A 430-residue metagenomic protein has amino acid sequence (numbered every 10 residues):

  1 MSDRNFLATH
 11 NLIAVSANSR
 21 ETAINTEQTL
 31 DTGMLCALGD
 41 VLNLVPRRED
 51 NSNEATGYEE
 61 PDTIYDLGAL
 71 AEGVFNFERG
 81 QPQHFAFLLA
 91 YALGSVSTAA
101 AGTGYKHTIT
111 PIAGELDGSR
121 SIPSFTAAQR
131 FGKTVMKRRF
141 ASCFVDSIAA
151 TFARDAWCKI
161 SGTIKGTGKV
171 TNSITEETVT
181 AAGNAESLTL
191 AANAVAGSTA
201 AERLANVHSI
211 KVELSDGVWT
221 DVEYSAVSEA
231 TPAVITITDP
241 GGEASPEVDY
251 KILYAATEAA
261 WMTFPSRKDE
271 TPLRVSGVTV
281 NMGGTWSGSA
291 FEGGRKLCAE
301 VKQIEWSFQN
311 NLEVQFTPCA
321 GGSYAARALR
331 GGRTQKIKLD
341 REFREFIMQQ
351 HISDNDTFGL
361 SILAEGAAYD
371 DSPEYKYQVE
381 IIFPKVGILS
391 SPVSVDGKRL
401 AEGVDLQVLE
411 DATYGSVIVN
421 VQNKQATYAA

Functional and structural regions predicted by a protein language model:
M1-A430: Signature of extracytoplasmic/envelope-associated structural regions
